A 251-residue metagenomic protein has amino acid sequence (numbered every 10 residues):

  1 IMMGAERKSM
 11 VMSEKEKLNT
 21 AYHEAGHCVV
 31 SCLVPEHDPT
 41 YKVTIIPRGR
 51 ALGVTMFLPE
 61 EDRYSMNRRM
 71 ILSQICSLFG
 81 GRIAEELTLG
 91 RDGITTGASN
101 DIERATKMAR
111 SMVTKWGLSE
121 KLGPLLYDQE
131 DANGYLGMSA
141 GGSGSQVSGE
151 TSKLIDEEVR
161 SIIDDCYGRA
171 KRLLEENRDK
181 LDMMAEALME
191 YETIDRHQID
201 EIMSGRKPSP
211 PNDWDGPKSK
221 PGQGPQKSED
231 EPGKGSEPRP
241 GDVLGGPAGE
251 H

Functional and structural regions predicted by a protein language model:
M3-E14: P-loop NTPase nucleotide-binding/switch module
K17-Y22, C28-H251: Soluble catalytic regions of large protease machineries
